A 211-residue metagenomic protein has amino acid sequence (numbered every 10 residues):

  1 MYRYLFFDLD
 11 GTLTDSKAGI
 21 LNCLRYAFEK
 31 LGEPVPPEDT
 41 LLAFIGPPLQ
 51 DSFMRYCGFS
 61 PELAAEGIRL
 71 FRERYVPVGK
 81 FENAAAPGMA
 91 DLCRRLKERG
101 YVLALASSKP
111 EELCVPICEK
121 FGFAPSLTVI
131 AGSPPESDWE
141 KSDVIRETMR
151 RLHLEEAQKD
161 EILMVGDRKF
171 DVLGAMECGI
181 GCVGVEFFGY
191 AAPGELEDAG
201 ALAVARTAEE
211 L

Functional and structural regions predicted by a protein language model:
M1-A43, M54-C57, A192: Active-site neighborhood of HAD-like aspartate-dependent phosphohydrolases
I20, L49, A85, D138-K141: Conserved donor sugar-nucleotide recognition element shared by glycan-biosynthetic enzymes
A27-F28, P48-P61, I117-K120, T148-L152: Helix-loop "lid/cap" segments that line or gate small-molecule binding pockets
M54-D91: Metal-dependent phosphoesterase signature
P77-L105, E111-V115, S142: Short, acidic loop-to-helix structural element flanking the phosphoryl-transfer center in phosphate-processing enzymes
E112-L163, K169-E177, P193: Substrate-recognition "cap/lid" segment bordering the active-site pocket of phosphatases
M164-A205: Acidic, Mg2+-coordinating phosphoryl-transfer loop and its flanking beta/alpha structural elements, shared across
